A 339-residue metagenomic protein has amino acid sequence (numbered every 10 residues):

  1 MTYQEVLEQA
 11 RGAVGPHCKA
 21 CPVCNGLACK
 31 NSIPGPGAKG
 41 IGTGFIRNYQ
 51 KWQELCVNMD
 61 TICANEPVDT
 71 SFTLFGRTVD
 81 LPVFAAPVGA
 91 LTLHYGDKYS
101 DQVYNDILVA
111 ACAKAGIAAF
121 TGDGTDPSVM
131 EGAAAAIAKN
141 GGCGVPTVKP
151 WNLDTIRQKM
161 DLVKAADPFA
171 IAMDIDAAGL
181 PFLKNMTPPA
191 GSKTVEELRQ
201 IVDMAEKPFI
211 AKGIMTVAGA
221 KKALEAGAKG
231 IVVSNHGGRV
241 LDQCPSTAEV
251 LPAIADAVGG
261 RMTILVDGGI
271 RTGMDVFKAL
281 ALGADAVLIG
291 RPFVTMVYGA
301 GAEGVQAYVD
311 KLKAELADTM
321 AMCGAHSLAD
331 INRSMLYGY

Functional and structural regions predicted by a protein language model:
M1-L27, G219, G238-T263, R271-Y339: Conserved active-site-proximal phosphate/metal-binding subdomains
T2-D80, I331: An N-cap/entry alpha-helix motif that binds or orients negatively charged groups
A38-I41, F45, D101, N105 (+6 more regions): Generic structural signal for well-ordered, non-membrane alpha-helical segments in soluble metabolic enzymes
G42-M130: N-terminal functional module of multi-domain proteins
Y49-M59, C112, G116, K164-D167 (+4 more regions): Structural signal for hydrophobic packing residues in well-ordered secondary-structure cores of soluble enzyme domains
Y95, F120-G122, G144-W151, K184-P189: Flexible, glycine/proline-enriched loop segments at strand-loop-helix junctions that form or flank small-ligand binding
V109-A110, A138-K139, W151-V266, G273-M296 (+1 more regions): Alpha/beta enzyme core
A118, V129-T155: Long, hydrophobic, well-ordered secondary-structure blocks that form the structural core and pocket-lining surfaces
